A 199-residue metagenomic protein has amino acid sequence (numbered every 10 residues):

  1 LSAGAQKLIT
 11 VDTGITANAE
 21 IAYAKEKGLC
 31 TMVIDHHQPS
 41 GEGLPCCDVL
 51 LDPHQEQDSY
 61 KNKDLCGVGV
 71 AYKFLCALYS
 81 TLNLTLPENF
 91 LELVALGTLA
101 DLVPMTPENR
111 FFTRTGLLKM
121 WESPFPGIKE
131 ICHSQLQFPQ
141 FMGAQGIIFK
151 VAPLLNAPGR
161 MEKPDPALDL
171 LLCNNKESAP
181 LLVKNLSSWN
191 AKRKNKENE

Functional and structural regions predicted by a protein language model:
L1-K7, K27, C46, Y79-E199: Hydrophobic helix-and-loop "lid/oligomerization" segment in the mid-to-C-terminal part of catalytic domains
L1-L44, L51: N-terminal small/polar loop signature for handling phosphorylated ligands or for N-terminal nucleophile
L8-I15, D58-C66, P87, V103-P104: Alpha-helix capping and helix-loop boundary segments enriched in small/acidic/polar residues
I15, Q38-P39, Q55, P104 (+1 more regions): Short, glycine/acidic-enriched loop or turn micro-motifs at the edges of active sites
I21-A22, S59-N62, F138-P139: A generic local secondary-structure boundary/capping motif
E42-K63: Structural recognition of alpha->loop->beta junctions
